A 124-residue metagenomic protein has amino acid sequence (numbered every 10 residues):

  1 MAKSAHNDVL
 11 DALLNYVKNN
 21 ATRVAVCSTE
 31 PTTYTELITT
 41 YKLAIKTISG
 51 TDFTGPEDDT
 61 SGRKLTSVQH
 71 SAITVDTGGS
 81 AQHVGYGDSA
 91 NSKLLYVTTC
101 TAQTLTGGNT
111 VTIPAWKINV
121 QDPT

Functional and structural regions predicted by a protein language model:
M1-Q82, S89-T124: Small cysteine-rich, disulfide-bonded extracellular modules of the LU/uPAR three-finger superfamily and closely related
